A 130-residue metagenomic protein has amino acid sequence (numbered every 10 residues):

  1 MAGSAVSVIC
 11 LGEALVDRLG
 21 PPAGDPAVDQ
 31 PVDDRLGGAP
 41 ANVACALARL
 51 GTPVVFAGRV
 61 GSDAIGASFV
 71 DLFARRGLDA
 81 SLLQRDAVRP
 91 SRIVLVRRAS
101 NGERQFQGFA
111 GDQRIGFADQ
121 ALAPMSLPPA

Functional and structural regions predicted by a protein language model:
M1-L78, Q120: Glycine-rich phosphate/adenosyl-contacting loop at the front of the ribokinase-like
P53-A130: Conserved N-terminal subdomain of the carbohydrate kinase-like
